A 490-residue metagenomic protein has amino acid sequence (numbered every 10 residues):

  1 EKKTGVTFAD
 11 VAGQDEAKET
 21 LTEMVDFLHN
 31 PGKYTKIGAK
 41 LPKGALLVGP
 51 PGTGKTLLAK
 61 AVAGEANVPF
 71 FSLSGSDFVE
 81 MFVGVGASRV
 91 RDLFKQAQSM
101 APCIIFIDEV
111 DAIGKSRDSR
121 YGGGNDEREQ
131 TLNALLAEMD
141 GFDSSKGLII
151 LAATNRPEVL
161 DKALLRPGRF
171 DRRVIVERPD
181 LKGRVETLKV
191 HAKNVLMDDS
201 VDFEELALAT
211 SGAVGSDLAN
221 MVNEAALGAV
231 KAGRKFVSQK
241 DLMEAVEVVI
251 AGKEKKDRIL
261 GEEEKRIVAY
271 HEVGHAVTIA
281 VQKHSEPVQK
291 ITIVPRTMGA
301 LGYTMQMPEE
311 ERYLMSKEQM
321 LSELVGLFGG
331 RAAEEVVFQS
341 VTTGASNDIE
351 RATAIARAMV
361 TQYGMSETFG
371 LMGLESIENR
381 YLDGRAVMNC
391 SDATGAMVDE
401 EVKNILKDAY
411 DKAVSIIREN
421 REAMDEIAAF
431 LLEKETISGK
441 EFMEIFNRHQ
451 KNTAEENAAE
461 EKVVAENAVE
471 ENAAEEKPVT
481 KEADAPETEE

Functional and structural regions predicted by a protein language model:
E1, G64-P69, D111, N155 (+5 more regions): Flexible hinge/switch segments at interdomain interfaces of large molecular machines
K2-A207, A213, A225: Walker A/P-loop NTP-binding motif of AAA+ ATPase domains
K2-G5, L41-K43, P50-G54, G64 (+15 more regions): Short flexible coil/turn linkers enriched for glycine and charged/polar residues that connect secondary-structure
T22-H29, D111-G114, L136, K189 (+10 more regions): Amphipathic, well-packed alpha-helical segments that form the structural scaffold of globular domains
P42, K265-A269, A276-E490: Soluble catalytic regions of large protease machineries
V79, R128, L132, D161 (+8 more regions): Alpha-helical structural signal
D143, A163, V176-M243, V248 (+4 more regions): Conserved C-terminal "switch" segment of AAA+ ATPases
D257-I267: Short pre-active-site segment immediately N-terminal to the catalytic Zn-binding motif
